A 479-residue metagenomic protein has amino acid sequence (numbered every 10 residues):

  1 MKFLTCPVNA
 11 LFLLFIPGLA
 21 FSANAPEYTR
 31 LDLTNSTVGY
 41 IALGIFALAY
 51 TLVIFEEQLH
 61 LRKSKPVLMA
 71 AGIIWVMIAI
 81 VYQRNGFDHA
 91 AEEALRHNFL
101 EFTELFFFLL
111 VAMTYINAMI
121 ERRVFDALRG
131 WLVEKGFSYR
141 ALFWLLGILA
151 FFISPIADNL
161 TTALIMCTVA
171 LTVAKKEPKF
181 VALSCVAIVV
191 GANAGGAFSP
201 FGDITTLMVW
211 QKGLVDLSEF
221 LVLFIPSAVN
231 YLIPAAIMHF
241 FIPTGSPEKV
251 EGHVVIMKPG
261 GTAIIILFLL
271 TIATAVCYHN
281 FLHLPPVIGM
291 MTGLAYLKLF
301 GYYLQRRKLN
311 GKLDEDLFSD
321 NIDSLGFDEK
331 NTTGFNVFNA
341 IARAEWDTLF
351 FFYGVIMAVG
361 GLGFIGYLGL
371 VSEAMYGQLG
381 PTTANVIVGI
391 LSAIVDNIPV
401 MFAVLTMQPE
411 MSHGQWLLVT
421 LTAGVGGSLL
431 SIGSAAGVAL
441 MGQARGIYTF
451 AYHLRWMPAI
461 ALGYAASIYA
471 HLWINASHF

Functional and structural regions predicted by a protein language model:
M1-N24: N-terminal secretory/membrane targeting signals
K2, E177-L269, A273-F281, A439-A470: Membrane-core helix-loop-helix motifs of multi-pass transport proteins
L13-P17, L43-F55, A70-A79, L109-N117 (+9 more regions): Hydrophobic core segments of alpha-helical transmembrane domains in multi-pass membrane transport and ion-translocation
L43, L48-T114, A127-W131, K135 (+3 more regions): Hydrophobic transmembrane alpha-helices of multi-pass solute/ion transporters
F87-F180, A342-E410: Membrane-embedded alpha-helical segments and adjacent helix-loop junctions characteristic of multi-pass solute
L100-V111, S218-P234, L282-A295, W416-G427: Alpha-helical transmembrane segments
L128, T161-T172, C185-V186, S199-G213 (+5 more regions): Re-entrant/interfacial helical elements at transmembrane boundaries that shape and gate the permeation pathway
V222-S227, F350, T383-F479: C-terminal transmembrane helix pair
